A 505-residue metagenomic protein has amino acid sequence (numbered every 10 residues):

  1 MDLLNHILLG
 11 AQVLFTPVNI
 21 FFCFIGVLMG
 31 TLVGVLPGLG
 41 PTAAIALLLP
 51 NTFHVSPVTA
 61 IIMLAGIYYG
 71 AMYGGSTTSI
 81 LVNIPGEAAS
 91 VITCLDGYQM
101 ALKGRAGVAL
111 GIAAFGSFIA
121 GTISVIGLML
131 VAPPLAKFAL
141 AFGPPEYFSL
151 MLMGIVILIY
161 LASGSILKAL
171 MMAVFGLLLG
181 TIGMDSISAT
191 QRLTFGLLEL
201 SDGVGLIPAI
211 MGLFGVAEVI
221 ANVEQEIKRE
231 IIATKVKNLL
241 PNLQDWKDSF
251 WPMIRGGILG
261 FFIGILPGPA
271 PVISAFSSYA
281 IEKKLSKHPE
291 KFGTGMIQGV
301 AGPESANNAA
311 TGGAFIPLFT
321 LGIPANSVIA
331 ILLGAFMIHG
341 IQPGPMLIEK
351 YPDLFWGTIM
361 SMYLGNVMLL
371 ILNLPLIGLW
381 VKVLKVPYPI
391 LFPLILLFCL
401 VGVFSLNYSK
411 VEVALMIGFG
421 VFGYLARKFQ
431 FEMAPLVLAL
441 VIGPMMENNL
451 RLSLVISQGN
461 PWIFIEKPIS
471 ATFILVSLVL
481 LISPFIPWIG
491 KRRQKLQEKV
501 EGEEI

Functional and structural regions predicted by a protein language model:
M1-A60, K137, Q191-M296, V381 (+4 more regions): Helix-loop-helix hairpins and the membrane-proximal interhelical loops of multi-pass alpha-helical transport proteins
M1-I62, K103-I112, S117, G121 (+8 more regions): N-terminal alpha-helical transmembrane segments of multi-pass membrane transport and channel/translocase proteins
V27-P41, G70-N83, L158-S163, I258-P267 (+3 more regions): Transmembrane alpha-helix interface/packing and boundary motifs in multi-pass membrane proteins, characterized by
V33-T42, I80-V91, I123-G127, I263-V272 (+4 more regions): Short helix-coil transition sites and intra-membrane helix breaks within transmembrane domains of multi-pass
P41-P50, L64, S79-Q99, L130 (+6 more regions): Re-entrant/interfacial helical elements at transmembrane boundaries that shape and gate the permeation pathway
V58-I62, Q99-G116, K287-G299, S327-A330 (+1 more regions): Membrane-interface alpha-helices at helix entry/exit sites of multi-pass transporters
Y69-G74, F115-G127, L135, L179 (+3 more regions): Membrane-embedded alpha-helical segments of transport systems, primarily multispan ion/solute transporters
G111-K228, I338-R492: Membrane-embedded alpha-helical modules
